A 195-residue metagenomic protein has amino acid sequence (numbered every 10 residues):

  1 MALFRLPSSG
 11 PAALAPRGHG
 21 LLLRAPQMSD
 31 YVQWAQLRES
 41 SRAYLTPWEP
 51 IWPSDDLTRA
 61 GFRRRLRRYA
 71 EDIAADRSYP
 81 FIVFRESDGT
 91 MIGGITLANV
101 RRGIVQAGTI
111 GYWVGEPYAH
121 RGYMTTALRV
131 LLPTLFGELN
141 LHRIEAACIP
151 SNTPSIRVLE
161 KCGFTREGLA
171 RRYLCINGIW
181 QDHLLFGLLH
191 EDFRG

Functional and structural regions predicted by a protein language model:
M1-Q33, L37-P47, P80-G195: Acyl-donor (CoA/ACP) binding surface of acyl/acetyltransferases
T46-R67: Conserved GNAT-fold acetyl-CoA-binding loop/helix
R68-D72, T134: A generic secondary-structure signal
E71-D76, F164: Short loop/turn motifs at secondary-structure junctions and domain boundaries
